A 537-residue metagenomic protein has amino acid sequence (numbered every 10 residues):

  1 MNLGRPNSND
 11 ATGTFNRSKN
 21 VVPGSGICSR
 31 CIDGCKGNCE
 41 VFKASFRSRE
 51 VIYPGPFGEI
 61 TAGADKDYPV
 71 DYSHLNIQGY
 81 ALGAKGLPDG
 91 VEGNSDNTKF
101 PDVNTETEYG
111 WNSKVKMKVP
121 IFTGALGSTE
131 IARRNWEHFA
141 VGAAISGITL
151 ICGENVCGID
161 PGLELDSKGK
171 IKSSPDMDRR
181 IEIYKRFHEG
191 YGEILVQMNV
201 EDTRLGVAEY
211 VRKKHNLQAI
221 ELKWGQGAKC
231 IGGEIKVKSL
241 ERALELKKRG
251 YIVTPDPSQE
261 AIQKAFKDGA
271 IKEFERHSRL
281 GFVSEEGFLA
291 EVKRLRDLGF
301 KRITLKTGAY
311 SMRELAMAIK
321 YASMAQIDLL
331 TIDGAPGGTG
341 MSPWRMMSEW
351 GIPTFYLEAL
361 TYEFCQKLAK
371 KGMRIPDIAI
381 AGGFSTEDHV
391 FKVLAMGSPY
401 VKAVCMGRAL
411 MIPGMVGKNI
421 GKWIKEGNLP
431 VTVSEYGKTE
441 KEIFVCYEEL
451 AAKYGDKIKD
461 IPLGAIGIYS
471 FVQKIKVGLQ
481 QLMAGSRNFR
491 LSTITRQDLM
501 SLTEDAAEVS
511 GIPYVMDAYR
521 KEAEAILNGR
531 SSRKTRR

Functional and structural regions predicted by a protein language model:
M1-V119, I131-A144, T149, P161-G162 (+6 more regions): Conserved, well-structured core domains of diverse proteins
V119-G124, I148-E154, G192-M198, Q218-W224 (+4 more regions): Hydrophobic faces of well-ordered beta-strands that scaffold small-molecule active sites in alpha/beta enzyme cores
T123, A143, L330, V393 (+1 more regions): Conserved, mostly hydrophobic/aromatic
L126-S128, N155-C157, Q197-T203, G225-G227 (+4 more regions): Active-site beta-loop-alpha junctions enriched in small/polar residues
E189-K213, I352, A359, E363 (+1 more regions): Phosphate/diphosphate-binding loops
L217-A219, K223-G225, I231, I235-Y310: Metal-dependent enolase-superfamily TIM-barrel catalytic cores that perform enediolate-based chemistry
K267-A451: Glycine-rich phosphate/ribose-binding loops and adjacent secondary-structure elements that form binding surfaces
K371, S385-R520, E524-A525, G529-R537: Gly/Ser/Thr/Ala-enriched C-terminal appendages of enzymes
